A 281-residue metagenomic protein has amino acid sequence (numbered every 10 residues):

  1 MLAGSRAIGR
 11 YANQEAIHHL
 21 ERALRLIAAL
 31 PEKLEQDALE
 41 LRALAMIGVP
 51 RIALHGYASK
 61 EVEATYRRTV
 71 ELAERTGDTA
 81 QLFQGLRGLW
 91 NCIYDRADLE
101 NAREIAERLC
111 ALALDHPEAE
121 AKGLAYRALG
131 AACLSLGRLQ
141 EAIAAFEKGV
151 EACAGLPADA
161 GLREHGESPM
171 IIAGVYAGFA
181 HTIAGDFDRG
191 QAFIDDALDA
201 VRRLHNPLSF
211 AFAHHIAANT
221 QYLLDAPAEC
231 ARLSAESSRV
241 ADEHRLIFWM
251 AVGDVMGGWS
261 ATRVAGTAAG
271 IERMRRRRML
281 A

Functional and structural regions predicted by a protein language model:
M1-A152, A160, V175-A192, H205-L208 (+3 more regions): Inter-helical turn/loop elements of alpha-helical hairpins
R75, L112-D115, D199-L204, S238-I247 (+1 more regions): Solenoid-like repeat scaffolds
G149-V150, A197, S237: Long, well-ordered alpha-helical segments
P157-S168: Acidic, Ser/Thr- and Gly/Pro-rich intrinsically disordered linkers and low-complexity segments that flank or connect
P169-A173, L208-F212, F248-V252: Generic helix N-cap/helix-start motif at coil->alpha-helix transitions
I171-G178, H215-A218, G258: Well-ordered alpha-helical segments within folded domains of soluble proteins
A197, V201, I216, V252-W259: A glycine-rich phosphate-binding loop feature that marks nucleotide/adenosyl-phosphate handling sites
T262-T267, I271-M274, M279-A281: Cationic, amphipathic, low-complexity alpha-helical segments enriched in hydrophobics plus arginine/proline
